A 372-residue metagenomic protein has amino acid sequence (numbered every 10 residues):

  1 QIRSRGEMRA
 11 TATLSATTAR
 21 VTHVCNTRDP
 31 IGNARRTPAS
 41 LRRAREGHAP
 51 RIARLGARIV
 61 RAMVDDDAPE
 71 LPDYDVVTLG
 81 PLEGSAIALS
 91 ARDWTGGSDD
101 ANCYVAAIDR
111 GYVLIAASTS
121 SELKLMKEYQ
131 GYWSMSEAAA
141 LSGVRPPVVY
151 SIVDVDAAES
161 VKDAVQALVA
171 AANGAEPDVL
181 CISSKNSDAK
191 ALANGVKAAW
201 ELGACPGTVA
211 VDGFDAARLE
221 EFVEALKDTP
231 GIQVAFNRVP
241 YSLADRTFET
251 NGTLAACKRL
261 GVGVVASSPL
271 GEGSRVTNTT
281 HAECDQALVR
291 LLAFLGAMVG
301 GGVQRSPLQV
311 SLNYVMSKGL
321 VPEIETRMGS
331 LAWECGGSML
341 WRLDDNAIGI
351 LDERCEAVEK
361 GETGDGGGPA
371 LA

Functional and structural regions predicted by a protein language model:
Q1-I2, G6-L41: N-terminal chloroplast transit peptides
R3, G32, A53, V60-R61 (+3 more regions): Residues marking helix boundaries in flexible regions
T37-D75: N-terminal organelle-targeting presequences
D65-T78, E83-N102, A117, E128 (+3 more regions): Beta/alpha (TIM)-barrel catalytic core signal, keyed to glycine-rich beta->alpha loops juxtaposed to Asp/Glu that bind
N102-S121: Catalytic domains of carbohydrate-active enzymes, especially glycoside hydrolases
M126-Y150, L202-G203: Alpha-helix-loop-beta-strand connector modules within alpha/beta enzyme cores
A140-S160, S183-S184: Structural motif corresponding to the early beta-alpha repeats
